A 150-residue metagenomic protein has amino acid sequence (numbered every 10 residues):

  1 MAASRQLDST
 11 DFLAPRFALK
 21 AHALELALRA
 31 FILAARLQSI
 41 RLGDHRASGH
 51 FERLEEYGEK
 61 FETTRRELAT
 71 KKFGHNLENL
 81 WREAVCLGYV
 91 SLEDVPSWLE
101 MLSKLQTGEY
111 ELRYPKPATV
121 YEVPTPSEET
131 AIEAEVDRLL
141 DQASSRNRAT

Functional and structural regions predicted by a protein language model:
M1-K20, L28-Q38, S144, R148-A149: Charged alpha-helical initiation segments
L13, F17, L26, E62 (+1 more regions): Short alpha-helical segments used as structural interaction elements across diverse proteins
R36-T150: Long, charged low-complexity segments
